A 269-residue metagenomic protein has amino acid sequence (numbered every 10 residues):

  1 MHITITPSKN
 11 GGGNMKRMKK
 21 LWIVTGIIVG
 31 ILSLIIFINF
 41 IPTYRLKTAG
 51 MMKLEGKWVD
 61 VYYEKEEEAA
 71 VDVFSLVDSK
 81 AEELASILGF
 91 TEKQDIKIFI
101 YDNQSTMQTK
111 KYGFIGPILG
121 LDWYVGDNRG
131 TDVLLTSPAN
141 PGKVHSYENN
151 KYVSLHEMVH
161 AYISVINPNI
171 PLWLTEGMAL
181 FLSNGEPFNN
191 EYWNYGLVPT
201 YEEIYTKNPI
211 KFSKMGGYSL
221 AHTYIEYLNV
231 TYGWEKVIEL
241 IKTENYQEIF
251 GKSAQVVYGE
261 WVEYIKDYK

Functional and structural regions predicted by a protein language model:
M1-N14: Short, Lys/Arg-enriched N-terminal segments with co-localized hydrophobic residues within the first ~10-30 amino acids
S8, L54-G56, W193-Y195: Acidic surface patches and DE-rich sequence motifs
G11-L34: N-terminal Sec-pathway targeting helices
L21-T25, I41-P42, S75-E82: An N-terminal domain-start capping segment
L32-G50: Membrane-interface motif at the C-terminal end of an N-terminal transmembrane signal
L46-A161, V165-I166, P171, N190 (+1 more regions): Juxtacatalytic substrate-recognition/specificity segment
D127-N128, D132-L135, E148-Y152, V165-K269: Acidic/His/Gly-enriched intrinsically disordered linker/tail segments that often contain short helix/coil "MoRF-like"
